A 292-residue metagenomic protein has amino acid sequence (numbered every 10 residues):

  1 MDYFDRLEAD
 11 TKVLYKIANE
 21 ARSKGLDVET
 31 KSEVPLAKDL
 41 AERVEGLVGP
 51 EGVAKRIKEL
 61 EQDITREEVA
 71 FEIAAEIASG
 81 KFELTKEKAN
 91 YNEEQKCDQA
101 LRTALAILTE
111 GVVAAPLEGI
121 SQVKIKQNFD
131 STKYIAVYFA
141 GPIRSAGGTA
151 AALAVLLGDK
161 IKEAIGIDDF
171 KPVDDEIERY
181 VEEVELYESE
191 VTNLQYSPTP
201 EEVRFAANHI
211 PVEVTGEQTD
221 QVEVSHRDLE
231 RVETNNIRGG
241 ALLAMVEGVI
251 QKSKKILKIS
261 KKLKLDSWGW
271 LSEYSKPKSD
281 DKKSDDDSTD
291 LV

Functional and structural regions predicted by a protein language model:
M1-V292: Extended, Lys/Arg-rich, non-catalytic nucleic-acid recognition/anchoring regions of very large nucleic-acid-interacting
